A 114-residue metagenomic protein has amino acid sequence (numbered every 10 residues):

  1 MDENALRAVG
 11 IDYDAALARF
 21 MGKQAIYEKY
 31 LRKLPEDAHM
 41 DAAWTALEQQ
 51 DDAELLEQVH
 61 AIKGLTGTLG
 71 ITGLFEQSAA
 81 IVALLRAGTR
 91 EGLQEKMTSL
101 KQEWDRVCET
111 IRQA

Functional and structural regions predicted by a protein language model:
M1-A114: Two-component system phosphorelay core
